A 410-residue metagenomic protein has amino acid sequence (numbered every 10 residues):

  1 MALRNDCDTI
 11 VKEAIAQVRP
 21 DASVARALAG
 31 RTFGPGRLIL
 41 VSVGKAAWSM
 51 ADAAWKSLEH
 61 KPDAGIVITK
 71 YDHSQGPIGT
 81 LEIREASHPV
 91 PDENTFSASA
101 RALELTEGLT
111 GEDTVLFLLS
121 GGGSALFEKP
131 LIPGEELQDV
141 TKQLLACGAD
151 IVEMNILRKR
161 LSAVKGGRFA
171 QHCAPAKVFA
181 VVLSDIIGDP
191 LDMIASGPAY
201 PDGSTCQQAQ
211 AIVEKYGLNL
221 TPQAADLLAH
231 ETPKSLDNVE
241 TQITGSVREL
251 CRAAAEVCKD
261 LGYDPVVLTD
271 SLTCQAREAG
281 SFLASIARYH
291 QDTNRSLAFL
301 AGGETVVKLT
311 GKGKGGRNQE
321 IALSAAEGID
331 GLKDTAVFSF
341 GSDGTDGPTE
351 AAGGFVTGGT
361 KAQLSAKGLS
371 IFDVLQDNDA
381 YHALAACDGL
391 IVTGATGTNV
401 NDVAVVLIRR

Functional and structural regions predicted by a protein language model:
M1-S42, S49, S57, M193 (+2 more regions): N-terminal amphipathic/basic leader segments beginning at the initiator methionine
V41-S42, I66-T69, L116-G121, A180-I186 (+3 more regions): Short beta-strand segments
A53-P62, T80-I83, L103, P130-Q143 (+5 more regions): A glycine- and small-aliphatic-rich helix-loop capping segment at beta-alpha/alpha-beta transitions that lines
T69-G111, V152-E153, L157-R158: Glycine-rich oxoanion-binding loops at beta->alpha junctions
P133-N219: Internal gly/pro-rich beta-alpha loop/helix module that stabilizes soluble enzyme cofactors or their anionic handles
R158, A176-F179, P201-F282, I286: Accessory alpha-helical/coil subdomains and C-terminal extensions that flank or cap enzyme catalytic cores
G262-S339, G347-P348: Active-site segments that bind and position negatively charged phosphate/pyrophosphate groups
L323-R410: Internal helix-turn-beta structural module
